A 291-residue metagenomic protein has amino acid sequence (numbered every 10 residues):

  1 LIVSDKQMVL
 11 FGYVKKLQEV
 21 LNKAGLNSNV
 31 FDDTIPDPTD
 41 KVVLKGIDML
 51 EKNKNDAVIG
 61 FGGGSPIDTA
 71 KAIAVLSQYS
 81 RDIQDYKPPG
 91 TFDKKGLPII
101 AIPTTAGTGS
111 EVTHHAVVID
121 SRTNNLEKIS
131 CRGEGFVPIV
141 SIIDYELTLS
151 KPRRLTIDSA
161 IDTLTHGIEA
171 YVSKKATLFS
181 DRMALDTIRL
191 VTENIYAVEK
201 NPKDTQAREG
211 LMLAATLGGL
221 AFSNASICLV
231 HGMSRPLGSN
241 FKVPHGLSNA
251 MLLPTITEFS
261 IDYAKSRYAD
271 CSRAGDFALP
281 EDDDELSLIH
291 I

Functional and structural regions predicted by a protein language model:
L1-I2, A57-I59, I100: Conserved beta-strand elements of the Class I
S4-D5, D33, I102-T104: Cofactor-binding loop segments of dinucleotide-utilizing enzymes, especially the Rossmann-like FAD- and NAD(P)+-binding
V9-R81, G90, A197-R208: N-terminal small/polar loop signature for handling phosphorylated ligands or for N-terminal nucleophile
Q78-A176, Y263, A269-D270: A glycine/threonine-rich phosphate-anchoring loop and its flanking beta-alpha core in nucleotide/phosphate-binding
G107, T216-N249: Glycine-rich phosphate/pyrophosphate-binding beta-alpha loops
R153-L217, A221: C-terminal and late-domain segments of enzyme folds
N240-L288: Gly/Pro-rich interdomain helix-loop hinge
